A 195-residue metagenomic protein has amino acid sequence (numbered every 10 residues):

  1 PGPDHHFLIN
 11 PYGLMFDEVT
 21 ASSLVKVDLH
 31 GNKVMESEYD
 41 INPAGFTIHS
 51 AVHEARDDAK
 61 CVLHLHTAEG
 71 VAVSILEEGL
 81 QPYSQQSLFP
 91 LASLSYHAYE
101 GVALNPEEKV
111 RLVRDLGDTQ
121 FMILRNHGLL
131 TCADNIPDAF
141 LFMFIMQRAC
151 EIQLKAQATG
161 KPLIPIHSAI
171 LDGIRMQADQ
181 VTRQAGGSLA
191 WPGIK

Functional and structural regions predicted by a protein language model:
P1-K195: Glycine-rich flexible loops
